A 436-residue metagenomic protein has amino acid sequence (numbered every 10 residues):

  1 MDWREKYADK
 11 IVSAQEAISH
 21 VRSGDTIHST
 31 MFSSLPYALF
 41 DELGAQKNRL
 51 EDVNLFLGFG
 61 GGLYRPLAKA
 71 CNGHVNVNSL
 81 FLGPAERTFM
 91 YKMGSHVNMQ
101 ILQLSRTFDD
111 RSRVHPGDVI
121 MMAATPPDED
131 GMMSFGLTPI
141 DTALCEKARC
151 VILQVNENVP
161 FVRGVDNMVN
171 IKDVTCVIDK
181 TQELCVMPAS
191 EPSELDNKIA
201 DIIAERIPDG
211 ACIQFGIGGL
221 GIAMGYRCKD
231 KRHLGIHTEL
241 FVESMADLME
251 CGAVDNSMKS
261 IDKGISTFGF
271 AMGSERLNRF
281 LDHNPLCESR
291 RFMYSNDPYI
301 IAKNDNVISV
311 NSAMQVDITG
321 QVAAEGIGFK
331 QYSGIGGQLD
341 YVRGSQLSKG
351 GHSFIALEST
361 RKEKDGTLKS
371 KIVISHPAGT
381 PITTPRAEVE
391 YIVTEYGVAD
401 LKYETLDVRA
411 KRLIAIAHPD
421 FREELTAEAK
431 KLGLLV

Functional and structural regions predicted by a protein language model:
M1-V436: Conserved alpha/beta enzyme-core scaffold
